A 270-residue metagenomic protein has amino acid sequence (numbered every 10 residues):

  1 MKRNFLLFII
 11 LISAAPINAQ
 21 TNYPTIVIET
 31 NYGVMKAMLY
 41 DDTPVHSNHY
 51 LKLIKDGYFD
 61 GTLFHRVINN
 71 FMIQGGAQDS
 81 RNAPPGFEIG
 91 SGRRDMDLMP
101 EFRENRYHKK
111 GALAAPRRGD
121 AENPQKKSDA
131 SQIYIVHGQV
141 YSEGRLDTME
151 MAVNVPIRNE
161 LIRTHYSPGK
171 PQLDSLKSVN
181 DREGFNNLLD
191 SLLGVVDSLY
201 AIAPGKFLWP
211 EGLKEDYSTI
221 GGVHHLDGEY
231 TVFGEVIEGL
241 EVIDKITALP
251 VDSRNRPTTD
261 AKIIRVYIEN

Functional and structural regions predicted by a protein language model:
M1-N22: Bacterial Sec-dependent N-terminal signal peptides
A19-N270: Cyclophilin-like peptidyl-prolyl cis-trans isomerases
